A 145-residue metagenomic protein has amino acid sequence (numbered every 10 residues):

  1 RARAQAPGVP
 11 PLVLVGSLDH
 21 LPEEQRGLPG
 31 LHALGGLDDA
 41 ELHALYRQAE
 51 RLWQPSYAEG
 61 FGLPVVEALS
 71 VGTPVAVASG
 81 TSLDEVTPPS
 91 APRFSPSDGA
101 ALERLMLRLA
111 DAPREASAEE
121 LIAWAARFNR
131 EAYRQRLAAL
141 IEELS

Functional and structural regions predicted by a protein language model:
R1-S145: Carbohydrate transferase catalytic cores enriched for Leloir-type hexosyltransferases
